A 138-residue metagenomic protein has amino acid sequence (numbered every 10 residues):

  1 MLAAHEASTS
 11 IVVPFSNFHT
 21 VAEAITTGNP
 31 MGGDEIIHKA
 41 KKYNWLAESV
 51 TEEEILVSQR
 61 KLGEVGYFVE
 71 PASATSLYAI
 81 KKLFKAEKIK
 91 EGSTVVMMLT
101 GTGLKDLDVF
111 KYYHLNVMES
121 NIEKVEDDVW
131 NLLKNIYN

Functional and structural regions predicted by a protein language model:
M1-V69, Y112-N138: Active-site/ligand-binding loops adjacent to catalytic centers
V50, E70-A72, M98-T100: Generic beta-strand/beta-sheet core signal
I55-L83, S93-T94: Substrate-binding/catalytic subdomain of NAD(P)-dependent oxidoreductase enzymes
L77-N138: Catalytic phosphate/nucleotide-handling subdomain of diverse soluble enzymes
